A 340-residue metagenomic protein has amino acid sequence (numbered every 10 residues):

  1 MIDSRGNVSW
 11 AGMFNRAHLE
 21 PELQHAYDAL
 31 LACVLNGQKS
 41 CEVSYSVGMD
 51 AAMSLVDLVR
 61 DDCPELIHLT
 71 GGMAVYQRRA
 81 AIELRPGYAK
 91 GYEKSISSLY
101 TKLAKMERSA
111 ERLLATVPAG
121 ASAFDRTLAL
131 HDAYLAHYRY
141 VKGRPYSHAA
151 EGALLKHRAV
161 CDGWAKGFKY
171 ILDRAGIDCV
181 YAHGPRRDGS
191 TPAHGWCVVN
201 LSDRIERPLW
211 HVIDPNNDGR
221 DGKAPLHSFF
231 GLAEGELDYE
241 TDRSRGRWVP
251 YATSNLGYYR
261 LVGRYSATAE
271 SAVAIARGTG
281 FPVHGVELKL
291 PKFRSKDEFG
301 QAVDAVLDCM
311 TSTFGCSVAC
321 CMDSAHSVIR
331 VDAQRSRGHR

Functional and structural regions predicted by a protein language model:
M1-A121, I205-R207, Y239-R340: N-terminal accessory/pre-domain segments preceding catalytic cores
G48, M106, A123-R126, H157 (+1 more regions): Generic hydrophobic secondary-structure packing signal
P64, A115-P118, D132-Y140, K169 (+3 more regions): Sec-exported extracytoplasmic/periplasmic mature domains
S95-A153: Secondary-structure boundary elements
G120, G143, H157-R158, A233-G235: Surface-exposed loop/turn and secondary-structure junction residues enriched for glycine/proline
H131-L135, K169, G300, D304-D308: Generic solvent-exposed, charged/amphipathic alpha-helical segments that serve as macromolecular interface scaffolds
P145-A159, G163-Y170: Conserved active-site-adjacent core of cysteine acyl-enzyme catalytic domains
G163-D238: Hydrophobic/aromatic-rich core segments of domains that either
